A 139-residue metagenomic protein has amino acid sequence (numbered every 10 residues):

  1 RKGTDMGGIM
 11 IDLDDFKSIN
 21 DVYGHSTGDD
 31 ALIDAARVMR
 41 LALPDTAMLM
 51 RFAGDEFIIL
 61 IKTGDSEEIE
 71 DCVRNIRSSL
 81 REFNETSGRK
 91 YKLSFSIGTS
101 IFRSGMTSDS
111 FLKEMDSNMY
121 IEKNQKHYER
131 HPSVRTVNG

Functional and structural regions predicted by a protein language model:
R1-G7, D14-P44, M50-G54, I58-I59 (+2 more regions): Conserved long alpha-helical elements within nucleotide-processing catalytic cores of c-di-GMP signaling and class III
I9, L60, G98: Conserved Rossmann-like nucleotide-binding pocket used by diverse enzymes that bind dinucleotide cofactors
M10, N138-G139: Gram-positive cell-envelope targeting signals
L13, T63, I97: Residues immediately flanking
D21, E70-R77, R81, S87-G88 (+2 more regions): Catalytic-core segments of nucleotide cyclases and related cyclic-nucleotide turnover enzymes
I59-G64, I101-R103: Short beta-strand-to-loop capping motifs
Y91-S96: PAS and PAS-like sensory/regulatory domains
